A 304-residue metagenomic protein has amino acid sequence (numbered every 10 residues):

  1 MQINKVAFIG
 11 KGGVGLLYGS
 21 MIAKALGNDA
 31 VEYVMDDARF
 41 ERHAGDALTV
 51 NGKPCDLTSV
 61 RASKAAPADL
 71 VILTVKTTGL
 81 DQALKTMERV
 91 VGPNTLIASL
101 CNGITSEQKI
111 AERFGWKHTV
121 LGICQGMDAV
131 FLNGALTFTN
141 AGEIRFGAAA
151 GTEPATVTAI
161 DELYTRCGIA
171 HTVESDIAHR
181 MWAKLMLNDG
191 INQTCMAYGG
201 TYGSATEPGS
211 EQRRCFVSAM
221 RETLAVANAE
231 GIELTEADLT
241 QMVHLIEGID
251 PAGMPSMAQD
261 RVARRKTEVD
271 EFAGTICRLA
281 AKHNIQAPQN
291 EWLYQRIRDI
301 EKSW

Functional and structural regions predicted by a protein language model:
M1-L57: NAD(P)+-binding Rossmann beta1-loop-alpha1 motif at the extreme N-terminus of oxidoreductases
Q2-N4, V217-W304: NAD(P)-dependent Rossmann-like dehydrogenase/reductase catalytic/cofactor-binding core
I3-N4, D69, G142: Nucleotide donor/acceptor-binding cores
S20, K24, K85-R89, E112 (+3 more regions): Short, well-ordered alpha-helices that flank and scaffold nucleotide-derived cofactor binding pockets
R39-A44, E107-Q108, P154: Short, charged/polar "capping" segments at the starts of alpha-helices and the immediately preceding loops
N51-A135: Rossmann-like NAD(P)(H) cofactor-binding subdomain of soluble oxidoreductases
R89-V90, R113-H118, N133-E236: Internal alpha-helical scaffold of NAD(P)-dependent oxidoreductase catalytic cores
